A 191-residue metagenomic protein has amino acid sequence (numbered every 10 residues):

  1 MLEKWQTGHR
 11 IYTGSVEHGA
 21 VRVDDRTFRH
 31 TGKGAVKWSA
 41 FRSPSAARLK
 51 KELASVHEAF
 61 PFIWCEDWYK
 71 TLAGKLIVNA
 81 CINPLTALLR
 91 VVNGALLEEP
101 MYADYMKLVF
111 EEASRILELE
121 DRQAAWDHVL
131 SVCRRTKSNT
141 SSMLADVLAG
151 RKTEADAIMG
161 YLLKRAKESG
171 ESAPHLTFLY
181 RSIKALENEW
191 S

Functional and structural regions predicted by a protein language model:
M1-T27: Rossmann-like NAD(P)(H) cofactor-binding subdomain of soluble oxidoreductases
Q6-H9, E58-F60, E118-D121: Short glycine/proline-enriched coil/turn segments at helix->beta-strand junctions
S15-E17, G32, R42, E66: Residues at the C-termini of beta-strands that transition into short coil/loop
R26-A54, A103: Short beta-strand and adjoining strand-loop segment in the mid-core of the Rossmann-like NAD(P)-dependent dehydrogenase
T27-A40, A87-L96, N139-A149: Helix-loop-beta segment of a Rossmann-like dinucleotide-binding subdomain
A47-N83, H128: FAD/FMN-dependent oxidoreductases across multiple families
Y69-L97, M101-S114, S138: Active-site-proximal catalytic alpha-helix in oxidoreductases
K107-S191: NAD(P)-dependent Rossmann-like dehydrogenase/reductase catalytic/cofactor-binding core
